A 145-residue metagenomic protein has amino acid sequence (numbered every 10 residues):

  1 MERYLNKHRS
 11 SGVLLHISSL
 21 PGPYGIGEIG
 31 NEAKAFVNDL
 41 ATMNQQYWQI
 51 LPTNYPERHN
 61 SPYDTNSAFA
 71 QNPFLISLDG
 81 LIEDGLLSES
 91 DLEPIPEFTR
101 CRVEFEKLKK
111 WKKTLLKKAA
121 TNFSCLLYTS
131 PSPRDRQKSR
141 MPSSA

Functional and structural regions predicted by a protein language model:
M1-S18: N-terminal regions that are enriched for targeting/export leaders and immediately downstream pro/stem segments
S18-I29: The substrate-binding groove and active-site-proximal loops of carbohydrate-active enzymes, especially glycoside
G22-P23, Q49, P56-P62: Short catalytic/ligand-binding loop motif for oxyanion handling, primarily in non-cytosolic enzymes, centered on
E32-T53: Catalytic domains of carbohydrate-active enzymes, especially glycoside hydrolases
D64-L87: Acidic, His- and aromatic-enriched active-site or binding-groove loops in soluble protein domains that engage sugars
D84-A120: Conserved phosphoryl-transfer catalytic core
Y128-D135: Conserved small/polar residues in nucleotide/adenosyl-binding loops
S139-A145: Hydrophobic alpha-helical segments, chiefly the membrane-spanning helices and signal/signal-anchor peptides
